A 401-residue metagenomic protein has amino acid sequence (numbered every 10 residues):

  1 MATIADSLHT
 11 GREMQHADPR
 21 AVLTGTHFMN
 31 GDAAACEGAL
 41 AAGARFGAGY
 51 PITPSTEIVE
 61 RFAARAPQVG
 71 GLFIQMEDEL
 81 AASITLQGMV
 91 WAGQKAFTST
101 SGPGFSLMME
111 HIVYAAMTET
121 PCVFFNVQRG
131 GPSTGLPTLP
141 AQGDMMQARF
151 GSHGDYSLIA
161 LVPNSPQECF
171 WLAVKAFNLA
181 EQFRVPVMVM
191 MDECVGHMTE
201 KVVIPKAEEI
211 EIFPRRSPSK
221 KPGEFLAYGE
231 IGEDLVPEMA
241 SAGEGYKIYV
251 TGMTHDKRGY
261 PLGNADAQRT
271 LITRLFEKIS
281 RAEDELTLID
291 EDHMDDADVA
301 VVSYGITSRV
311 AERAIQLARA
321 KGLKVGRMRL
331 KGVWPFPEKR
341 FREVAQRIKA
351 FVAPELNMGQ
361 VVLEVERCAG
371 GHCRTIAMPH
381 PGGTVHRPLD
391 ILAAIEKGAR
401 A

Functional and structural regions predicted by a protein language model:
M1-F150, S157, V174, E193 (+4 more regions): Thiamine diphosphate
A2-G31, E181-A401: Flexible, low-complexity linker and terminal segments
G43, Y156-S157, K324, R347: Short loop/turn motifs at secondary-structure junctions
P54-E57, S83, F105-L107, G131-T134 (+5 more regions): Flexible loop/turn segments at secondary-structure boundaries
I74, L158-L161, G326, I376: Structural signal for short hydrophobic segments within the conserved structured cores of catalytic domains across
F97-S99, V123-F125, A160-V162, M188-M190 (+2 more regions): Structural motif
M146-M190: Internal, well-ordered domain-core segments that constitute the primary functional module of diverse proteins
